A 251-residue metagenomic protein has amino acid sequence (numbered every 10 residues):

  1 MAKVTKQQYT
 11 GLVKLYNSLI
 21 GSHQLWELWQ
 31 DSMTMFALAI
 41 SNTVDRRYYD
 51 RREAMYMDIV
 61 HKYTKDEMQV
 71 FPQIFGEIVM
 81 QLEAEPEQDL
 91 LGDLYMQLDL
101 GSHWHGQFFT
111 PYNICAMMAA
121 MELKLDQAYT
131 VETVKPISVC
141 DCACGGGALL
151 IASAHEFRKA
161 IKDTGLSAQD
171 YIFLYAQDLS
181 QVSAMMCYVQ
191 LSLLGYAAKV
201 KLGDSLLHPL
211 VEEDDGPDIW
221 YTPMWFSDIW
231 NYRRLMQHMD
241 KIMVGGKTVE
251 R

Functional and structural regions predicted by a protein language model:
M1-V44, L206, E212-R251: Class I S-adenosyl-L-methionine
A2-A143, G147-D163: Class I S-adenosyl-L-methionine
R46-R47, R51-R52, R158, K199-K201 (+2 more regions): Arginine residue identity/basic-tract feature
Q88-G101, H105, F109, L123 (+7 more regions): Aromatic-enriched hydrophobic runs in primary sequence
I114-W220: Conserved S-adenosyl-L-methionine
